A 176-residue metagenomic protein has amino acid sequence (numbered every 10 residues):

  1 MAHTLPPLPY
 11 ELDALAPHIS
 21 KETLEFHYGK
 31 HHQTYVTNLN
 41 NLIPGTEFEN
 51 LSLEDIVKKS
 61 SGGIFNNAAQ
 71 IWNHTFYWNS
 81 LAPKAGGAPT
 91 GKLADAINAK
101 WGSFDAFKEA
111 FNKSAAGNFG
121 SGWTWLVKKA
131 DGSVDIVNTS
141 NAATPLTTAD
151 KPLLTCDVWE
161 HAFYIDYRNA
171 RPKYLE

Functional and structural regions predicted by a protein language model:
M1-E176: Feature for soluble, non-membrane regions of globular proteins
